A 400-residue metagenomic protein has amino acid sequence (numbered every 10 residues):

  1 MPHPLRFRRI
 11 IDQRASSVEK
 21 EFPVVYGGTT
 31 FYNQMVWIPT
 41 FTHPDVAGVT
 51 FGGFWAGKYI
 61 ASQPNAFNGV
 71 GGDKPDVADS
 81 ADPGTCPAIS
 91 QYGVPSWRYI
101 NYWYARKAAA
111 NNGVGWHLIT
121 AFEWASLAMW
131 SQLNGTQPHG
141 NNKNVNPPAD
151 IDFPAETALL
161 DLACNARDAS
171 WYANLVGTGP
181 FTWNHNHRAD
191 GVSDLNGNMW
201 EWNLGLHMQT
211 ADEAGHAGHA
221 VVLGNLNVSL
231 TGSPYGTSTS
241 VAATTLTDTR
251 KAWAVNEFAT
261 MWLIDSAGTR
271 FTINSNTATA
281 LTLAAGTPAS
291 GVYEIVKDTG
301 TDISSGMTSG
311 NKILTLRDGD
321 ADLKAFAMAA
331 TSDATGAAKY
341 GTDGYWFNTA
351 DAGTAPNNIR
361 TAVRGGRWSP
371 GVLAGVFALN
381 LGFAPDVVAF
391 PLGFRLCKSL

Functional and structural regions predicted by a protein language model:
M1-G48: N-terminal module-boundary/linker segments of secreted carbohydrate-active enzymes
M1-P2, E156-L162, S170-Y172, L195 (+2 more regions): C-terminal, surface-exposed recognition/capping segments
F41-L195: Short aromatic-cysteine micro-motif
A66-F67, L204-A217: Cytochrome P450 core scaffold surrounding the K-helix E-X-X-R motif and the conserved "meander" helix-loop region
Q132-Q137, H207, H216-H219: Short secondary-structure boundary/capping segments
H187, G268, P391: Short coil/loop residues immediately preceding or within conserved phosphate-binding loops of NTP-utilizing enzyme
L230-K297: Autoprocessing Asn-cyclization modules and mimics
